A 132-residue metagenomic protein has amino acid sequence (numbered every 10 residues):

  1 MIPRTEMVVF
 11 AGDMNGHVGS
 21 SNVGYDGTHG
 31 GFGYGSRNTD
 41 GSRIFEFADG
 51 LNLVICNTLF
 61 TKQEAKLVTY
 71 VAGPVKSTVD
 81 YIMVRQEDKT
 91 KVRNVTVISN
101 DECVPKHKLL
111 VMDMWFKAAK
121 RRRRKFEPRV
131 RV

Functional and structural regions predicted by a protein language model:
M1-V132: A shared catalytic/ligand-binding motif for oxyanion handling
